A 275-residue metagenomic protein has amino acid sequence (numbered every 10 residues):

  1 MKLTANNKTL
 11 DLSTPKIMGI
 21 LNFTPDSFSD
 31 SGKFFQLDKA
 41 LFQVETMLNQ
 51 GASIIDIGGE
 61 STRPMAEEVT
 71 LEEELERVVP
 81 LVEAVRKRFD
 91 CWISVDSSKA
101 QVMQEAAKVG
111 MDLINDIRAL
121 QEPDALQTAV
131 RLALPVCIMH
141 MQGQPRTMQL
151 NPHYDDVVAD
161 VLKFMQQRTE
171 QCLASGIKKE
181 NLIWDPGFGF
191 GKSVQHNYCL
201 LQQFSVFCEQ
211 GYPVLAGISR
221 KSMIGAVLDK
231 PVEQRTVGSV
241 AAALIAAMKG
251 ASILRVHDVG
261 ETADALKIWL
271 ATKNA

Functional and structural regions predicted by a protein language model:
K2: Extended, charged alpha/beta regions that create polyanion-binding interfaces
A5-N6, L12, S29-Q43, T62-A84 (+4 more regions): Active-site-adjacent loop and "lid" segments of alpha/beta metabolic enzymes
P25: Catalytic-pocket segment enriched in acidic/His residues
F42-G58: Catalytic domains of carbohydrate-active enzymes, especially glycoside hydrolases
E45-N49, Q166-N181: Phosphate/pyrophosphate-binding loops at sites that engage ATP/ADP/AMP, CoA/4′-phosphopantetheine, polyphosphate
